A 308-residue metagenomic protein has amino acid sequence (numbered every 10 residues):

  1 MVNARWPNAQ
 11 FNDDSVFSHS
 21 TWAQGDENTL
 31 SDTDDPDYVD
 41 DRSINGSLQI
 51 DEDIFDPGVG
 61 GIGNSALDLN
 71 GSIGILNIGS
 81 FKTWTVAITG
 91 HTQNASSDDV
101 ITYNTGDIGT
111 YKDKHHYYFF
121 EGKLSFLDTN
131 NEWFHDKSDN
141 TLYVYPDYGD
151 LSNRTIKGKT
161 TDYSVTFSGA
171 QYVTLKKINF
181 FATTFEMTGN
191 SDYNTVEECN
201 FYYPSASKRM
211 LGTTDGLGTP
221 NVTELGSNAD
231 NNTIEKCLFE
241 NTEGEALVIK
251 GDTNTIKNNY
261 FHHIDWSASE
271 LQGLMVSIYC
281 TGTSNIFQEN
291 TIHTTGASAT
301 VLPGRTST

Functional and structural regions predicted by a protein language model:
M1-E224, S267-E270: Extracellular polysaccharide-degrading/modifying enzymes targeting complex plant/algal/animal polysaccharides
V2, A9-F11, F17, W22 (+6 more regions): Extended hydrophobic/Leu-rich segments
T102-E121, M275-T283, F287-L302: Short, charged N-terminal helix-start/capping segments
Q171-F181, D192-S205, D230-G244, D252-S267 (+2 more regions): Right-handed parallel beta-helix
D215-T223, L238, G251-D252, M275: Outer-membrane beta-barrel channel domains
P220-E224, G244, G273-Y279, V301-R305: The substrate-binding groove and active-site-proximal loops of carbohydrate-active enzymes, especially glycoside
